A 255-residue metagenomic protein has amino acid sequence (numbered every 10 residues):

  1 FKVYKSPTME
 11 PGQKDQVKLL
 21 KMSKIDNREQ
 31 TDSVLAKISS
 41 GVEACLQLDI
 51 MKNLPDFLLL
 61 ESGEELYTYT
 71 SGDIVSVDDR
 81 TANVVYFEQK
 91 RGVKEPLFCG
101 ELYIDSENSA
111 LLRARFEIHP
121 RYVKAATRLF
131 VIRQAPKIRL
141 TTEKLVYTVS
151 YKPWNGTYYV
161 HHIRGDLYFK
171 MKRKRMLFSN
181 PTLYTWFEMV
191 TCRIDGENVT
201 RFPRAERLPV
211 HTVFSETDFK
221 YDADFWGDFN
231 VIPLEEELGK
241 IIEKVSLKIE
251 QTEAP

Functional and structural regions predicted by a protein language model:
F1-L97, V123-K124, P181-P255: Structured extracytoplasmic
D56-L58, S62, T68-I74, A82-V199: Gly/Pro-enriched, hydrophobic low-complexity segments that function as extracytoplasmic propeptides/linkers
